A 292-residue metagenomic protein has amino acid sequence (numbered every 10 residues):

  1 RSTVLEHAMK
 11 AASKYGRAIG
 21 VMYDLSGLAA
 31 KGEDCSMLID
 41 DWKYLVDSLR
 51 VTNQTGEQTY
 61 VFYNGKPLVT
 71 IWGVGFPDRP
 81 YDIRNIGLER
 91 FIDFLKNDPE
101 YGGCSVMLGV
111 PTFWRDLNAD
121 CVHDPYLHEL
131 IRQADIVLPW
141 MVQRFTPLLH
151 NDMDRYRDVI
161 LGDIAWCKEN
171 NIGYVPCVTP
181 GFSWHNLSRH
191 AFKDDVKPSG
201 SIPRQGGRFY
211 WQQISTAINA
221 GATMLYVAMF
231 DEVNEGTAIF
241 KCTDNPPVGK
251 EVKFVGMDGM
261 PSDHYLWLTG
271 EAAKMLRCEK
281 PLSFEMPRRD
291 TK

Functional and structural regions predicted by a protein language model:
R1-K292: Glycan-processing catalytic domains of CAZymes
